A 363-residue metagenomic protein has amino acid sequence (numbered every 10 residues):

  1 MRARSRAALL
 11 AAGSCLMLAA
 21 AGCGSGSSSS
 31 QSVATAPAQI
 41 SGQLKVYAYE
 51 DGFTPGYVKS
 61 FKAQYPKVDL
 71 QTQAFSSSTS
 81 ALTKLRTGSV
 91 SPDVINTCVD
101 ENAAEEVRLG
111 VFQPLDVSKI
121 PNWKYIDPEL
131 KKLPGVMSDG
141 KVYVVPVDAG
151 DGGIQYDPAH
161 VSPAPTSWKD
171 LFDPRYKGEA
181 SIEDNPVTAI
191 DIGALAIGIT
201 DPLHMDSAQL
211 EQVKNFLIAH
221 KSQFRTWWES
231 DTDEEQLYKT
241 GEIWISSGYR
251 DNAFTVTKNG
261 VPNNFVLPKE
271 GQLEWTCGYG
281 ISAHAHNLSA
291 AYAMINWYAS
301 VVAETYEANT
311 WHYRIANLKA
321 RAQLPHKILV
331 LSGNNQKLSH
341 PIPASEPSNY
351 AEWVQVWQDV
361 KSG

Functional and structural regions predicted by a protein language model:
L18-G22: C-terminal motif of bacterial Sec signal peptides marking the signal peptidase cleavage site
G24-S27: Bacterial signal peptide processing site
V33-E105: Early extracytoplasmic/lumenal segment of secretory-pathway proteins
A48-P55, S91, N96-E242: Extracytoplasmic ligand-binding site segments that recognize negatively charged/polar headgroups
E101-E105, W244-P262: A ligand-binding cleft/hinge motif common to bilobed small-molecule-binding domains
L210-H220, W228, N259-A283: Periplasmic-binding protein-like
C277, S282-P341: Mature extracytoplasmic/periplasmic domains
L338-G363: Conserved C-terminal helix/tail region of periplasmic/extracytoplasmic solute-binding proteins
